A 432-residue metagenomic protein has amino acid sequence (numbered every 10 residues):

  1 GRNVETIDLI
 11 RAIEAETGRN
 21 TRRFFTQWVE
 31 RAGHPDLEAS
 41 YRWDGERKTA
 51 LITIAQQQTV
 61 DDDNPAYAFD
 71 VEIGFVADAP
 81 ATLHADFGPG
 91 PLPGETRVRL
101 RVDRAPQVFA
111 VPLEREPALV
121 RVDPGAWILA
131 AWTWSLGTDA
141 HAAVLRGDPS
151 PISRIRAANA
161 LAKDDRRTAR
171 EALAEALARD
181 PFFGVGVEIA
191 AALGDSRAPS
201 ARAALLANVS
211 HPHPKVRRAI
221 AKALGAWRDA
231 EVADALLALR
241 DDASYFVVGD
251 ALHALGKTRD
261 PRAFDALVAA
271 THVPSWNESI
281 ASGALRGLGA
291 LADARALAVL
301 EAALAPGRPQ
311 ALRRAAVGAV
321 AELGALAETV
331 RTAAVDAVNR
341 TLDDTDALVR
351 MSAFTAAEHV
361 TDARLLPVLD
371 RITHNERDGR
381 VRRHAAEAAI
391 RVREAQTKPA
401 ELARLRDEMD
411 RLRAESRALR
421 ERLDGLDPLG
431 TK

Functional and structural regions predicted by a protein language model:
G1-T53: Amphipathic alpha-helical substructures
D36-E116: Long, His/Glu/Asp-enriched segments that create or flank divalent metal/ion-associated functional microenvironments
R115-I128: Short, aromatic- and glycine-rich surface loops/edge beta-strands on solvent-exposed regions
A126-A130, I152-R166, E175, G184-A198 (+13 more regions): Structural detector for internal amphipathic alpha-helices that build alpha-solenoid repeat scaffolds
I128-R156: Glycine/proline-rich low-complexity spacer/linker segments in large multi-domain proteins
W134-L145, R166-A178, A198-S210, D229-D241 (+5 more regions): Amphipathic alpha-helical scaffolding segments comprising HEAT/armadillo-like alpha-solenoid repeats
P149-S150, P181-F182, P212-H213, A243-S244 (+4 more regions): Short inter-helical turns and helix N-cap capping residues of alpha-solenoid HEAT/ARM repeat scaffolds
E394-K432: Long, leucine- and charge-enriched amphipathic alpha-helices that form heptad-repeat coiled-coil/leucine-zipper-like
